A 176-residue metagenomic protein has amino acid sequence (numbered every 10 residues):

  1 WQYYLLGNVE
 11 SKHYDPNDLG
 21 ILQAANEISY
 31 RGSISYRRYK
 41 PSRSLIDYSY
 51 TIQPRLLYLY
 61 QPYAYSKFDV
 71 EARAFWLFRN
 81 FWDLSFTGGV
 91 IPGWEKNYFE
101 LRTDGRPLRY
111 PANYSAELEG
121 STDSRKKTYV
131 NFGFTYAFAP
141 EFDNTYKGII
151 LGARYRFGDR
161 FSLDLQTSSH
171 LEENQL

Functional and structural regions predicted by a protein language model:
W1-L176: Exposed, low-structure sequence patches enriched in small/polar residues
